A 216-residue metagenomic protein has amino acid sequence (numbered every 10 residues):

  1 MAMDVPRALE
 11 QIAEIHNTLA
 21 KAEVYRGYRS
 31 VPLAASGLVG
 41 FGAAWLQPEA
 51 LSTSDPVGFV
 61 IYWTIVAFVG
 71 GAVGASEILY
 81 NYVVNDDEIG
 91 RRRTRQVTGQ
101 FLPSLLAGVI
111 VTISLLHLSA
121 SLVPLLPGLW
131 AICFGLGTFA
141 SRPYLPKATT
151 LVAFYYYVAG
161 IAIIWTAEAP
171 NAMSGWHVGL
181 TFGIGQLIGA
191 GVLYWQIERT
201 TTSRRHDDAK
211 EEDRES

Functional and structural regions predicted by a protein language model:
M1-R29: N-terminal juxtamembrane cytosolic/stromal segments of multi-pass membrane proteins
A20-K21, G74-R92, L136-L145, A190-Y194: C-terminal ends of transmembrane helices
V24-I113: Selected alpha-helical membrane-embedding segments in polytopic membrane proteins
R29-V39, Y62-G70, P127-W130, F134 (+4 more regions): Hydrophobic alpha-helical transmembrane segments of polytopic
A43-Q47, S104-L116, G137-F139, Y156-P170: Hydrophobic alpha-helical transmembrane segments and adjacent interfacial helices in integral membrane proteins
D55-G58, L116-L125, A169-H177: Membrane-helix interface and helix-disruption motif detector
R93-L151: Membrane-proximal helix-loop-helix units in multi-pass membrane proteins
A140-S216: Terminal transmembrane helical module of multi-pass membrane proteins
